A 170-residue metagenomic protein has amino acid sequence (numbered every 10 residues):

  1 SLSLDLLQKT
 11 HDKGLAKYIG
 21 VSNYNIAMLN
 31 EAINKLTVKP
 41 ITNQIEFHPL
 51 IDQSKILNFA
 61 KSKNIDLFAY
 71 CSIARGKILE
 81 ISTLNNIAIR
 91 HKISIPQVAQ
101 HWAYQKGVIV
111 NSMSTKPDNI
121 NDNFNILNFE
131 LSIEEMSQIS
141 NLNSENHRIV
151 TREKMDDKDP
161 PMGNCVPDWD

Functional and structural regions predicted by a protein language model:
S1-D170: Beta/alpha (TIM)-barrel catalytic core signal, keyed to glycine-rich beta->alpha loops juxtaposed to Asp/Glu that bind
